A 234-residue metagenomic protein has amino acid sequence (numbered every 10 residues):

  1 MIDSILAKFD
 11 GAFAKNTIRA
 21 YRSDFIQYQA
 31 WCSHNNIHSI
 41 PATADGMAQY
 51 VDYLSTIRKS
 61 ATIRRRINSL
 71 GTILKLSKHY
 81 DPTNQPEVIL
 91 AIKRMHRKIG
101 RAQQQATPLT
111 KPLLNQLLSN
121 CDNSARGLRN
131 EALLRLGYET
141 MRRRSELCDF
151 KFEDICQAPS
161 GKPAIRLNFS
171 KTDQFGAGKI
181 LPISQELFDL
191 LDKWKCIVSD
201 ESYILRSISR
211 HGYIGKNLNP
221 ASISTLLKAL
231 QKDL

Functional and structural regions predicted by a protein language model:
D3-N16, F25-Q104, N120-N123: N-terminal core-binding DNA-recognition domain of tyrosine recombinases/integrases
Q29, N115-S119, S224-K232: Amphipathic, well-packed alpha-helical segments that form the structural scaffold of globular domains
R97-Q116, Q174-E186, V198-I204, G215-A221: DNA breakage-rejoining catalytic core of tyrosine-based enzymes
K111-R144: Basic, Lys/Arg- and aromatic-enriched nucleic-acid-binding interface segment
R129-E131, P220, S224: Short, leucine-enriched amphipathic alpha-helices that occur as contiguous helical runs
G137-G161: Short, charged phosphate-coordinating catalytic segments
A158-Y213, L226-L230: Basic, alpha-helical nucleic-acid-contacting "clamp/cap" segments
